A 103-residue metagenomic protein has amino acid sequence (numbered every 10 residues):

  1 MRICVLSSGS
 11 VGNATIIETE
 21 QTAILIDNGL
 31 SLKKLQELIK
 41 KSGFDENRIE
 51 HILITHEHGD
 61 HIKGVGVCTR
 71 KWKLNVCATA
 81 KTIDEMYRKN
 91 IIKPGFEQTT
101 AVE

Functional and structural regions predicted by a protein language model:
M1-S42: Conserved beta-strand hairpin/beta-sheet module of binuclear metal-dependent hydrolase folds, prominently
C4-L6, V11-T15, H56-K63, V76 (+1 more regions): Structured catalytic core of nucleotide-sugar glycosyltransferases
S8, V67, N90-I92: Sterically constrained small-residue positions within well-ordered secondary structures of folded domains
T19, K71, K93-F96: Short, well-ordered coil/turn elements that cap or connect secondary structure elements
K33-I83: Active-site metal-binding motif and surrounding structural segment of the metallo-beta-lactamase
A80-E103: Metallo-beta-lactamase
